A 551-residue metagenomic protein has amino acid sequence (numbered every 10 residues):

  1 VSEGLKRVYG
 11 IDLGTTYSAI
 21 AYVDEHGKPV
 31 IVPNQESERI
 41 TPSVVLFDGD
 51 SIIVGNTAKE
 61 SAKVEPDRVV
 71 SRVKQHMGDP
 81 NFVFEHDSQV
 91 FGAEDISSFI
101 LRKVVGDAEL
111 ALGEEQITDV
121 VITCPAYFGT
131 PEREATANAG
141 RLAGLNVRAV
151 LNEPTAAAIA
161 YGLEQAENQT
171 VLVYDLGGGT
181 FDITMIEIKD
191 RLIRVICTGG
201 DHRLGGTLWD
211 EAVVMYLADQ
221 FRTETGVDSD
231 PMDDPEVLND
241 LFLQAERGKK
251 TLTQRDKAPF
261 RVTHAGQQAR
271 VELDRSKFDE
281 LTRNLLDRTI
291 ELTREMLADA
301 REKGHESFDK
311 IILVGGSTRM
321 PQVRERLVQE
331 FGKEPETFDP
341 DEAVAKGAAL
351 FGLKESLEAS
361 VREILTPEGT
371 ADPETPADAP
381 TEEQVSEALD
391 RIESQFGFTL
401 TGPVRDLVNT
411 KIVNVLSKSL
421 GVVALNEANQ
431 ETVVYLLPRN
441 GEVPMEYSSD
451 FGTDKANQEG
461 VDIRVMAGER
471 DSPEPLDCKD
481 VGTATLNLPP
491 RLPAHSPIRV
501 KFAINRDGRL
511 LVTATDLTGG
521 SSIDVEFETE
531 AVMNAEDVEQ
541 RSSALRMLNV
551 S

Functional and structural regions predicted by a protein language model:
V1-H76, H86-V90, L110-S551: Oxyanion-binding/catalytic loops of NTP- or PPi-dependent enzymes
V104-V105: Structured alpha-helical segments in the cores of large, soluble enzyme domains
